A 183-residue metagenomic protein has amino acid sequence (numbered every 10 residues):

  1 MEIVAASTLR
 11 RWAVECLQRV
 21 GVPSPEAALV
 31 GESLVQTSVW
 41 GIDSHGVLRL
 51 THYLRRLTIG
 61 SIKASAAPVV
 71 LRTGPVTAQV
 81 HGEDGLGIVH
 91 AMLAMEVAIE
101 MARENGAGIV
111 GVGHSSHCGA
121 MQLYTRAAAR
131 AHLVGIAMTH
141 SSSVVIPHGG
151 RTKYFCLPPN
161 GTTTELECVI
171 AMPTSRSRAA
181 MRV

Functional and structural regions predicted by a protein language model:
M1-V20: Generic N-terminal amphipathic, Lys/Arg-enriched alpha-helix
E2-A5, V22-L48, I62-T73: N-terminal glycine-rich anion-binding loops that anchor highly charged ligand groups
H45-A102: Active-site cofactor/substrate anionic-group-binding motifs, chiefly glycine- and Lys/Arg-rich phosphate-binding loops
V80-G82, R103, I109-H114, G135-T139 (+1 more regions): General beta-strand structural signal in soluble alpha/beta enzymes
M92-R130: Glycine-rich and polybasic anion-binding loops at the starts of cofactor/ligand-binding domains
H117-P158: Glycine-rich, mobile lid/loop segments that gate access to catalytic sites or pores
V144-V183: Phosphate/diphosphate-binding glycine-rich loops and adjacent basic-rich segments that engage nucleotide
